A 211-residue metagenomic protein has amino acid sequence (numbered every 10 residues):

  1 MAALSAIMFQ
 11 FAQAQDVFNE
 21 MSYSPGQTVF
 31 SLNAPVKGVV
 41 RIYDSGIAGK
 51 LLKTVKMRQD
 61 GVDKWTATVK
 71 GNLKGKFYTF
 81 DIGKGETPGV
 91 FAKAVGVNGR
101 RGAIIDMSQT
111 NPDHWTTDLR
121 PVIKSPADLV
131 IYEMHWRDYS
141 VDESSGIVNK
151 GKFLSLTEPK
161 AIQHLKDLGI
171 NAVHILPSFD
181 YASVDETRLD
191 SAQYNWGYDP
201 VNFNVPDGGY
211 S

Functional and structural regions predicted by a protein language model:
M1-Q15: Bacterial Sec-dependent N-terminal signal peptides
F11-V29, Q59-E133, D138-G151: The feature marks proteins involved in alpha-glucan
S31-P35, G71, P177: Non-cytosolic beta-sheet module surface loops
N33-G38, H135: Short proline/glycine-enriched turn/loop motifs at strand-loop junctions of beta-rich domains
Y43-K50, G85: Change "in extracellular beta-sheet-rich domains … of secreted and cell-surface proteins" to "in beta-sheet-rich domains
Y132-M134, V173-I175, F203: Conserved hydrophobic/aromatic pocket- or pore-lining residues that grip, position, or stack substrates in active sites
S145-S155, D185-S211: Aromatic- and acidic-residue-enriched carbohydrate-binding clefts of CAZyme catalytic domains
P159-Y181: Catalytic domains of carbohydrate-active enzymes, especially glycoside hydrolases
